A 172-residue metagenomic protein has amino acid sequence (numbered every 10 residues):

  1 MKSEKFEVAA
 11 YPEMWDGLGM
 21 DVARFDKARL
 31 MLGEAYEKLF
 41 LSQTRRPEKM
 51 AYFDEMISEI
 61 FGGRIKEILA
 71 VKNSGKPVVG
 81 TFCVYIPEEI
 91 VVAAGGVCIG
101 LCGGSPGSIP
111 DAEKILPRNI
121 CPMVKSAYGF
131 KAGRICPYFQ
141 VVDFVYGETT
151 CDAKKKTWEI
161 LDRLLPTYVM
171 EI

Functional and structural regions predicted by a protein language model:
M1-I172: An N-terminal assembly and electron-transfer interface module characteristic of large anaerobic redox and radical
